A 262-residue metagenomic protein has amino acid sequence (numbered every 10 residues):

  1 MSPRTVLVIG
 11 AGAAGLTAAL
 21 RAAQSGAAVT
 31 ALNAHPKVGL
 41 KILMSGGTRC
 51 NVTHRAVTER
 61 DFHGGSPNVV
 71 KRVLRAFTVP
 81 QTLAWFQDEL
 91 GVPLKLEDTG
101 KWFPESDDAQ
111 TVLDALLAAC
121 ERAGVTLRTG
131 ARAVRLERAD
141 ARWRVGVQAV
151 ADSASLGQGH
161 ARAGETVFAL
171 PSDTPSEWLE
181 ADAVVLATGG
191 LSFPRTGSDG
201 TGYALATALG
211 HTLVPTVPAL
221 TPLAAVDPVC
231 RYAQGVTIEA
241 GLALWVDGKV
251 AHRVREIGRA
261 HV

Functional and structural regions predicted by a protein language model:
R4-A31: N-terminal Rossmann-like FAD-binding beta1-loop-alpha1 element of flavoenzymes
V8, G12-A13, K37, G190-S192: Residue-level detector of alpha-helix initiation sites
I9, M44, L186-A187: Redox-cofactor binding/interface segments in oxidoreductases and associated redox assembly factors
A23-G47: Glycine-rich FAD pyrophosphate-binding loop
G47-D98: Glycine-rich active-site loop/strand segments that organize a redox cofactor
V69-V73, W102-D107, T188-T196: Flexible, glycine/proline-enriched loop segments at strand-loop-helix junctions that form or flank small-ligand binding
D88-R122, V250-R255: Mobile, glycine/GP-rich and aromatic-enriched active-site lid/loop segments adjacent to catalytic centers
A115, A119-H261: Predominantly flavin-linked oxidoreductase catalytic cores and closely associated redox partners
